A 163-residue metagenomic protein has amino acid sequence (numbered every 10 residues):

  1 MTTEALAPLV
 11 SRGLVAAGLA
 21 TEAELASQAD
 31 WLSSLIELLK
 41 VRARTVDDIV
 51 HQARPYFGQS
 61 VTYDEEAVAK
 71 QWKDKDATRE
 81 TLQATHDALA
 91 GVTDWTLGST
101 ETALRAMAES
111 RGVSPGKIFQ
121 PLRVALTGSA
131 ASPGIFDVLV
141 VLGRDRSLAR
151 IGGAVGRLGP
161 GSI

Functional and structural regions predicted by a protein language model:
M1-A5, A130-P133: Short amphipathic alpha-helical segments with coiled-coil-like heptad repeat character
T2-R111: Small-residue-rich helix-loop
L97-G161: Charged substrate- and nucleic-acid-binding regions of tRNA-handling and nucleotidyl-transfer enzymes, centered on
